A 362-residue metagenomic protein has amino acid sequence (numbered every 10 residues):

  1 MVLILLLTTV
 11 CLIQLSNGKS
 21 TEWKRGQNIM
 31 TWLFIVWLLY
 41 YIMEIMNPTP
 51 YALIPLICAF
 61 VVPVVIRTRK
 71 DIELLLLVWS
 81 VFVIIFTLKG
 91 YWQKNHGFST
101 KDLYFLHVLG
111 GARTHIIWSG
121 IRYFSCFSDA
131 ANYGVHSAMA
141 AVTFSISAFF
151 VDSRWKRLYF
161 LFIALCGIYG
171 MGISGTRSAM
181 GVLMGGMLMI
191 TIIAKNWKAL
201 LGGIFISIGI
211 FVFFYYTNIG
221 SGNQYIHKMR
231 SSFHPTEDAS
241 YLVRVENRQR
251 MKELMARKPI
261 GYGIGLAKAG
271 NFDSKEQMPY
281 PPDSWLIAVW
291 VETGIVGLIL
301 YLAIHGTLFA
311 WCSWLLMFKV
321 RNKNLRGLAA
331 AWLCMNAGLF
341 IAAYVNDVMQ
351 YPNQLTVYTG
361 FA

Functional and structural regions predicted by a protein language model:
M1-L53, L339: N-terminal hydrophobic segments of proteins, predominantly signal-anchor/transmembrane helices of inner/organellar
L6-V10, L38-I42, I57, E73-I193 (+1 more regions): Alpha-helical transmembrane segments of multi-pass inner-membrane proteins
V10, A330-A362: Transmembrane alpha-helices of multi-pass inner-membrane enzymes
T21-I35, L75-W79, K156-F160, N322-L333: Membrane-interfacial loop-to-transmembrane alpha-helix junctions, especially the N-terminal start
L88, W92-F98, S174, T191-P235 (+1 more regions): A membrane-periplasm/extracellular boundary helix in multi-pass inner-membrane enzymes that assemble envelope glycans
S125, D129-A131, I168, P259 (+3 more regions): A conserved mid-to-late transmembrane alpha helix and its immediate loop/hinge that forms the functional core
R157, L188-T191, T293-F340: Hydrophobic transmembrane alpha-helices and their immediate junctions
G220-G222, H227-T293, L316-K319: Long extracytoplasmic/lumenal interhelical loops at the membrane interface of multi-pass membrane proteins
